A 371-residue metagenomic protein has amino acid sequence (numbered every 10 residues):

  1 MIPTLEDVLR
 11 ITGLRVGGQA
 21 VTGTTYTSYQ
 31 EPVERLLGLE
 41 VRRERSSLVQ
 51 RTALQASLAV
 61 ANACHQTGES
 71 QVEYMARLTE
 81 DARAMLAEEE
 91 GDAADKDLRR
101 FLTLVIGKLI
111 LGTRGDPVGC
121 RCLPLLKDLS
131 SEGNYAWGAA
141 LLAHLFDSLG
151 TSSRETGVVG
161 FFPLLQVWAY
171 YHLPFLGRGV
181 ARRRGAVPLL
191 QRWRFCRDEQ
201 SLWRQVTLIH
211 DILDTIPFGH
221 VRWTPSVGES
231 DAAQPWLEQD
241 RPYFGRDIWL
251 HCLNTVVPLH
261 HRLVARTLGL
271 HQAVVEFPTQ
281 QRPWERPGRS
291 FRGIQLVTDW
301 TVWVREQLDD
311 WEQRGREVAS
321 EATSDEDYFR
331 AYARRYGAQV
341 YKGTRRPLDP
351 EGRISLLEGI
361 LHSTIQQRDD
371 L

Functional and structural regions predicted by a protein language model:
M1-L371: Structural stabilizers in ordered domains
